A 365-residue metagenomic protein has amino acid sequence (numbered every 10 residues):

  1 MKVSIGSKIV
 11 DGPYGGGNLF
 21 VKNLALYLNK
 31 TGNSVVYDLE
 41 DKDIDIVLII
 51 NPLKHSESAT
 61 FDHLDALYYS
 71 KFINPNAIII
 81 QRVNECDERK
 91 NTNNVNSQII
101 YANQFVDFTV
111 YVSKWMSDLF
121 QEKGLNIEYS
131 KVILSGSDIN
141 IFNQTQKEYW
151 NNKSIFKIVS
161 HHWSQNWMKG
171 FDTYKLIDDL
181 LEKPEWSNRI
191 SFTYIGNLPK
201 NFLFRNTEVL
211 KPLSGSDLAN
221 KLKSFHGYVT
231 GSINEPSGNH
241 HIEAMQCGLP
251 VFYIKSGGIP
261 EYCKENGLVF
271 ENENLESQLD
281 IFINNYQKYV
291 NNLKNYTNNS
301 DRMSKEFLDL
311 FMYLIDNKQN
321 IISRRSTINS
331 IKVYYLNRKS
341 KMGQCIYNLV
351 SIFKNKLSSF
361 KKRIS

Functional and structural regions predicted by a protein language model:
V36, E40-F105: Extended catalytic core of nucleotide-activated donor transferases of GT-like folds
N91-N93, G136-I155: Acidic anion/phosphate-binding donor-loop and adjacent secondary structure in glycosyltransferase catalytic cores
Q104-Y129: A short, active-site helix/loop in glycosyltransferases that binds the activated sugar's phosphate group
M116, I133-N143, P199: Short beta-strand->alpha-helix junction loop in the catalytic core of nucleotide-activated group-transfer enzymes
Y149-K169, K175-D179: Conserved donor-binding/catalytic core segment of Leloir-type glycosyltransferases
I233: Aromatic "clamp/platform" in nucleotide-sugar-dependent glycosyltransferases that forms part of the donor/acceptor
P250-Y253: Short hydrophobic beta-strand element within catalytic cores of glycosyltransferases and related nucleotide-activated
N284-Q344: A charged, aromatic-enriched C-terminal amphipathic alpha-helix characteristic of glycosyltransferases across folds
